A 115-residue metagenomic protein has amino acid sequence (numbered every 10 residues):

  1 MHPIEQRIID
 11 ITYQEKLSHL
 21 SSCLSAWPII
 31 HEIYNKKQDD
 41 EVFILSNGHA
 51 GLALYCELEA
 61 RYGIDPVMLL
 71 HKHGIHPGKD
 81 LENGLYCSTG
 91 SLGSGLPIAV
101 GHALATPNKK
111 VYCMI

Functional and structural regions predicted by a protein language model:
H2-L17: N-terminal capping segment at the start of a domain
Q14, S21-I115: Cofactor-binding active-site loop characterized by glycine-rich and histidine/acidic residues
